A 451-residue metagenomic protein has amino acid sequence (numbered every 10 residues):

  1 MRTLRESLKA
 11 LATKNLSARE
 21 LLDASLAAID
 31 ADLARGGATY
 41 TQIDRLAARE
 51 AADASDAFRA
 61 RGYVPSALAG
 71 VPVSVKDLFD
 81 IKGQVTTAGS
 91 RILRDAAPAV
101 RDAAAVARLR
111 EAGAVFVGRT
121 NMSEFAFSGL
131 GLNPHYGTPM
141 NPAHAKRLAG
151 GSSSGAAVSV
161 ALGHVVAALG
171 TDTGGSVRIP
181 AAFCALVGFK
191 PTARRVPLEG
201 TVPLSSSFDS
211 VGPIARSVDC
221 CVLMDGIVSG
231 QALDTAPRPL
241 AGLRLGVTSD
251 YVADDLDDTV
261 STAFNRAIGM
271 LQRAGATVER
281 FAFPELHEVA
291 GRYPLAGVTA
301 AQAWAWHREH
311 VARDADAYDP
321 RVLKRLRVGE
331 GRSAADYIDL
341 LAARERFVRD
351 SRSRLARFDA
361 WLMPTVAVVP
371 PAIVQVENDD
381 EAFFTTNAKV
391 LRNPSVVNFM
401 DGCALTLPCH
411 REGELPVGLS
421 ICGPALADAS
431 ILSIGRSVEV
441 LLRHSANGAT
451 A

Functional and structural regions predicted by a protein language model:
M1-R45, R49-E50, R273-G275, A446-A451: An N-terminal boundary/leader segment
E6-A12, A57, R308-F399, T450: Serine-dependent amide/ester hydrolase catalytic core
A12, A31, E111, A161-D254 (+4 more regions): Structural helix-boundary/capping segments
S17-D23, D53, A103, T259-A282 (+2 more regions): Acyltransferase
S25, A48, C221, L245 (+4 more regions): Residue-level signal for inorganic ion chemistry
A31, L68-S210, D250, M363-F383: Short glycine/serine-rich loop/turn segments
S55-P72, C220, R238-G246: Immediate post-signal peptide segment of exported/extracytoplasmic ligand-binding proteins
L68-R91, G242-R244, G297-R349, P364 (+1 more regions): Short helix-loop capping/hinge segments that flank enzyme active sites or metal/cofactor-binding pockets
